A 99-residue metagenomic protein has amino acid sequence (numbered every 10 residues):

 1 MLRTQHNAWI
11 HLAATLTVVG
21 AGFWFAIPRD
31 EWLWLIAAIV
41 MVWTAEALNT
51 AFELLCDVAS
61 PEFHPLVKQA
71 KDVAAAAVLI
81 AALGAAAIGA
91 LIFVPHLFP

Functional and structural regions predicted by a protein language model:
L2-L54, A59, F63-L66, K71 (+1 more regions): Hydrophobic alpha-helical transmembrane segments
